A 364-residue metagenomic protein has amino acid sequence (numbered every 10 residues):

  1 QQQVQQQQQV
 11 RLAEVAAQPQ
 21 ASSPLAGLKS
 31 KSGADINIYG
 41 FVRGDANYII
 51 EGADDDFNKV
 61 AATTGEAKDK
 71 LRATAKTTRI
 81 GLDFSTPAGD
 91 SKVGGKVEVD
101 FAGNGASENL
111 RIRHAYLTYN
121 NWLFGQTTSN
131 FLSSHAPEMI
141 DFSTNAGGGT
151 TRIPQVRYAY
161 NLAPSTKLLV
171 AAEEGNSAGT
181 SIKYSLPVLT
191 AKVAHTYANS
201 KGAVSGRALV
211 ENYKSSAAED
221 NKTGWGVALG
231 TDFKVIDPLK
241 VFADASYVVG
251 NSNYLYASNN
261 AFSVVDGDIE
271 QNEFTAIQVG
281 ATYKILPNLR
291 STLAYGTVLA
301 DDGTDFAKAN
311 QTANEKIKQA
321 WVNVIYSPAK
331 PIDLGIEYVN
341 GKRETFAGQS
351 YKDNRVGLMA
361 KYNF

Functional and structural regions predicted by a protein language model:
Q1-D45: N-terminal periplasmic/intermembrane-space "pro-region" immediately following the signal or transit peptide
S22-G27, S85-K96, S205-E211, T223-I236 (+2 more regions): Transmembrane beta-barrel strand/turn architecture of Gram-negative outer membrane proteins
G27-N58, A62-S177, K183-L186, T190 (+4 more regions): Outer membrane beta-barrel
G52-F57, A106-I112, S134-S143, G175-L186 (+5 more regions): Outer-membrane beta-barrel translocator domains and adjoining extracellular loop/strand segments of Gram-negative
T74-R79, I112-H114, T151-I153, L186-T190 (+5 more regions): Transmembrane beta-barrel architecture of outer-membrane proteins
K92-G103, L168-N176, V204-N212, R290-L299 (+2 more regions): Transmembrane beta-strand segments that form the barrel wall of outer-membrane beta-barrel proteins
A191, H195-E315: Detector for outer-membrane/organellar transmembrane beta-barrel domains, recognizing the amphipathic beta-strand
Y326-P328, I332, Y338, Y351-F364: Outer-membrane beta-barrel "beta-signal"
